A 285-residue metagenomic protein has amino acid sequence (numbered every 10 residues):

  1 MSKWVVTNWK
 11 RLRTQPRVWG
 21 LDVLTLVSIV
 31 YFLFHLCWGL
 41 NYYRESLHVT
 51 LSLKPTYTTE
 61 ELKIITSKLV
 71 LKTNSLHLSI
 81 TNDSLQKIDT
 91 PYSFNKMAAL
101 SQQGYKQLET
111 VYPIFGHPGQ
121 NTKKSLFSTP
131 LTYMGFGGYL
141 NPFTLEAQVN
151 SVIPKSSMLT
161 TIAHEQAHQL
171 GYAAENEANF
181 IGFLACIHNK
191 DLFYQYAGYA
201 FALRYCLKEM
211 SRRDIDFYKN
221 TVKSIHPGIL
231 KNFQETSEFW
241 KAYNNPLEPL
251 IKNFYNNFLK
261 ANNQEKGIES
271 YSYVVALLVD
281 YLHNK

Functional and structural regions predicted by a protein language model:
S2-V27: Cytosolic-side transmembrane helix boundary signature
V18-Y42: Internal/C-terminal transmembrane anchor helices
L40-K106: Membrane-interface segments at or immediately adjacent to transmembrane helices that form the boundary between
L53-E60, T90-F94, Q148-V152, Q166-L170 (+1 more regions): Second-shell loop/turn segments in exported
T81-S151, K155: Auxiliary, metal-adjacent structural segments of Zn-dependent hydrolase domains
T160-N179, F183-L184: Active-site recognition of the HExxH zinc-binding catalytic motif
A185-I215: Short helix/loop segments within enzyme catalytic domains that coordinate or immediately flank catalytic cofactors
P227-K285: Pan-zinc metallopeptidase signature
